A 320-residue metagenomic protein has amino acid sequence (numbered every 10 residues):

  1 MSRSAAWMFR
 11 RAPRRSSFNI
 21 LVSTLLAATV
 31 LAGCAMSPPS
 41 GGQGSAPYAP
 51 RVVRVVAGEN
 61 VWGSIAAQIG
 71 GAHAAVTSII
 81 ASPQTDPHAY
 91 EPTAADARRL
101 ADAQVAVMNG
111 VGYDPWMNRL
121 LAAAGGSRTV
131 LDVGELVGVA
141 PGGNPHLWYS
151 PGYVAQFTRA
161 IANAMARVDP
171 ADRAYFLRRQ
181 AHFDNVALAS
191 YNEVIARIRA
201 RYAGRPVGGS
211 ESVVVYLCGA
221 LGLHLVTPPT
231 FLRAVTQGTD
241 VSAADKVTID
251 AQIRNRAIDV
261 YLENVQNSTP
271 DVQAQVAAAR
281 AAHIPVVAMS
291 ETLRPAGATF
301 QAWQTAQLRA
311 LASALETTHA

Functional and structural regions predicted by a protein language model:
M1-R15: N-terminal secretory signal peptides that target proteins for export/translocation
P13, N19-G33: Bacterial N-terminal signal peptides
R15-S16, A46: Short, low-complexity intrinsically disordered segments enriched in A/P/G/S/L with frequent Arg, especially at protein
S23, C34-A320: Extracytoplasmic metal-acquisition and chelation regions
